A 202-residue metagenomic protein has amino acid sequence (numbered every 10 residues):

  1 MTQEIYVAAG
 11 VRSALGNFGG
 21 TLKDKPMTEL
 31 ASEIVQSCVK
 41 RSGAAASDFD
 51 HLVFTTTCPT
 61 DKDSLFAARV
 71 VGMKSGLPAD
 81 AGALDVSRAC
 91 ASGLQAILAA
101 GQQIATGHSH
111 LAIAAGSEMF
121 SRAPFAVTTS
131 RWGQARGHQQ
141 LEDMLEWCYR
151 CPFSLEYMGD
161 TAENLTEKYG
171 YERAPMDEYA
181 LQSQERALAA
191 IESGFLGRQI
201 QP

Functional and structural regions predicted by a protein language model:
T2-Q3, N17-D48, C58-A67, G72-P202: Acyl-thioester C-C bond-transforming condensing/cleaving domain
E4-A9: Conserved PLP-binding active-site segment in aminotransferase class I/II-type PLP enzymes
G10-L15: Short polar catalytic/cofactor-binding loops
L52-T56: Short glycine-rich or small-residue beta-strand-to-loop segments that form or flank ligand, phosphate, metal/Fe-S
